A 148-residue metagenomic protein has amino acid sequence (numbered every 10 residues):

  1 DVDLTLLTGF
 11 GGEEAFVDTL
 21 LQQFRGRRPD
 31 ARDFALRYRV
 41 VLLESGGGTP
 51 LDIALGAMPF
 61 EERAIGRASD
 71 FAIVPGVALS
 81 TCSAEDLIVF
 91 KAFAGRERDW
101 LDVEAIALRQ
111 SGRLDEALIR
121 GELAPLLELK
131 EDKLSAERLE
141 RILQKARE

Functional and structural regions predicted by a protein language model:
V2-E148: Compositionally biased terminal segments of proteins
